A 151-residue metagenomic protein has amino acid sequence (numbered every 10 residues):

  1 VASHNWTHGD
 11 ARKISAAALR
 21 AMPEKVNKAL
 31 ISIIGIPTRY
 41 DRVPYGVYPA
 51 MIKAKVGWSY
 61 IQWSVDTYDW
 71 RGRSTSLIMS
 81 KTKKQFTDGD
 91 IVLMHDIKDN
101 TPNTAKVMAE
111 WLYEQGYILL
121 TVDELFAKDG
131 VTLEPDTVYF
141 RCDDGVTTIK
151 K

Functional and structural regions predicted by a protein language model:
A2-F140: Catalytic domains of cell-wall/extracellular-matrix polysaccharide-remodeling enzymes, centered on de-N-acetylation
T137-K151: Structured C-terminal subdomain patch of bacterial secreted/periplasmic proteins
